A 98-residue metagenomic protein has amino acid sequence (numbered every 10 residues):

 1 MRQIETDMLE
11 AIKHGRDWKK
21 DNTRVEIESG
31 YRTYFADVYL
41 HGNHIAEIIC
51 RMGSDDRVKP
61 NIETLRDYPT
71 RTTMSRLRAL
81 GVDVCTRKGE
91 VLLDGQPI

Functional and structural regions predicted by a protein language model:
M1-I98: Terminal leader/tail segments of proteins
